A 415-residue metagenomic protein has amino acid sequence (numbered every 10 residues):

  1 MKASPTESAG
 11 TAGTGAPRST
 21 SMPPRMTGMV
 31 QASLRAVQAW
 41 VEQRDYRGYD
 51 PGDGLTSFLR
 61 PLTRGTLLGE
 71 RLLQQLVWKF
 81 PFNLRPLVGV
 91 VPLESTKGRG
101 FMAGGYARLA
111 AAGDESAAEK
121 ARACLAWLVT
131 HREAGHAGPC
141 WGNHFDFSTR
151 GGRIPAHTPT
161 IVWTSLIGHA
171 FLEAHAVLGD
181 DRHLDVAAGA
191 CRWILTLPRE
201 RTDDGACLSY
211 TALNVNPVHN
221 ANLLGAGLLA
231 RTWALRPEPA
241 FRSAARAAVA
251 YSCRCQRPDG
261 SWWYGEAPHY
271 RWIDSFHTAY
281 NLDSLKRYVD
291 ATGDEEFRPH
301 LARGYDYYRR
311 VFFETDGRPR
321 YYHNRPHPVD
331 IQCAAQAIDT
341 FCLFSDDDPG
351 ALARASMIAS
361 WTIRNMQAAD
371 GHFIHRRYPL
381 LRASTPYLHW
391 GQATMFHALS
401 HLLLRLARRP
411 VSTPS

Functional and structural regions predicted by a protein language model:
K2-S415: Glycan-recognition and catalytic cores of secretory/periplasmic carbohydrate-active enzymes
